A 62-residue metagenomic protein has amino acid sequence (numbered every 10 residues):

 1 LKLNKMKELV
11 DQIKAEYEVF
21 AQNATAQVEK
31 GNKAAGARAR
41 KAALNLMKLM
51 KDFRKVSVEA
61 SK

Functional and structural regions predicted by a protein language model:
K5-K62: Mobile acidic interaction elements
